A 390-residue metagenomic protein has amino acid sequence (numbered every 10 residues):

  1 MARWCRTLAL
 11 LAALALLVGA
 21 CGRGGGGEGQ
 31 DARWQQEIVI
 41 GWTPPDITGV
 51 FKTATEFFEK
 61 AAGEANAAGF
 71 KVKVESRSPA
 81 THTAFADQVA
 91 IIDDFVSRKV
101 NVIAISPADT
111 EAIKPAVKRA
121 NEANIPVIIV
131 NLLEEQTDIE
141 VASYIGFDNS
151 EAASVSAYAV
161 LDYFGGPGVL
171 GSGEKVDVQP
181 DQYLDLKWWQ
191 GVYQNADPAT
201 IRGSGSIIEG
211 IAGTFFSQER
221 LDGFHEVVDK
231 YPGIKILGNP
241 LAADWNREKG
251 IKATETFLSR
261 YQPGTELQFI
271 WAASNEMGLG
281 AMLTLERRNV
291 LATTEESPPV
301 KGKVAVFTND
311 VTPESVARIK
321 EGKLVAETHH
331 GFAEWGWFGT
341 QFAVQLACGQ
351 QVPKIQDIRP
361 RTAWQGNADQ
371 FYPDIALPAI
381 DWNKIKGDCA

Functional and structural regions predicted by a protein language model:
M1-V39, V96-S97, K118-A123, C389-A390: Short, low-complexity disordered leader/linker segments with a strong preference for bacterial N-terminal type II
L10, G22, Q30-Q36, G171-S204 (+2 more regions): Hinge/cleft segment of the Venus flytrap/periplasmic-binding protein
T43-E56, V74-D87, D109, L132-E134 (+7 more regions): Hinge/beta->alpha junction and helix N-cap segments in small-molecule ligand-binding domains
F70-R98, A104: Early extracytoplasmic/lumenal segment of secretory-pathway proteins
V96, V160-G168, L258, G339 (+1 more regions): Short, hydrophobic alpha-helical segments
N101-N121, Q218-F224, G238-R318: Hydrophobic alpha-helical
A116-E151, A159-Y193, D197-S204, T312-K320: Flexible loop/hinge segments that line or gate small-molecule binding clefts
Q268-A272, L283-A333, W337-A368, Y372: Exported/periplasmic ABC-transporter solute-binding proteins
